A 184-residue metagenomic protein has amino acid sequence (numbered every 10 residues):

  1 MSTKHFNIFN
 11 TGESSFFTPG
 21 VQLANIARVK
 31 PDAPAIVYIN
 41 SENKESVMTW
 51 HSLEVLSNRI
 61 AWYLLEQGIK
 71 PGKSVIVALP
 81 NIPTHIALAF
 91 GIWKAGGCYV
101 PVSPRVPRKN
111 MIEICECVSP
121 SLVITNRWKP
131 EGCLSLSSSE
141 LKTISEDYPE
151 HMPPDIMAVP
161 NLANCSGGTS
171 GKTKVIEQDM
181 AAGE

Functional and structural regions predicted by a protein language model:
M1-G20, I39: Flexible, non-catalytic linker and terminal segments flanking ANL/adenylate-forming cores
S14-V37, V55, N161: A short N-terminal helical cap/helix-turn-helix that marks the beginning of AMP-binding/adenylate-forming
I36-G68, K73-I82, P107-I112, Q178-A181: Conserved AMP-binding/adenylate-forming core of the ANL superfamily
V47-H51, P160-E184: Conserved AMP-binding A3 loop
L65, F90-A95, C117: Short hydrophobic alpha-helices that are characteristic scaffold elements of the AMP-binding
V75, I92, C165-T169: Conserved S/T- and glycine-rich ATP-binding loop of Class I adenylate-forming
P80-F90: Cytochrome P450 catalytic-core helices
V100-G132, E184: Conserved ATP-dependent adenylate/AMP-binding module captured primarily in the ANL superfamily
